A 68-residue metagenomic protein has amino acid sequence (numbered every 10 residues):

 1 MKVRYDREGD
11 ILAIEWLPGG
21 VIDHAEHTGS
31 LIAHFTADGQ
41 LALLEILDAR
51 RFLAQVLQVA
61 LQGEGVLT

Functional and structural regions predicted by a protein language model:
M1-T68: Small, basic N-terminal interaction modules of short regulatory proteins
